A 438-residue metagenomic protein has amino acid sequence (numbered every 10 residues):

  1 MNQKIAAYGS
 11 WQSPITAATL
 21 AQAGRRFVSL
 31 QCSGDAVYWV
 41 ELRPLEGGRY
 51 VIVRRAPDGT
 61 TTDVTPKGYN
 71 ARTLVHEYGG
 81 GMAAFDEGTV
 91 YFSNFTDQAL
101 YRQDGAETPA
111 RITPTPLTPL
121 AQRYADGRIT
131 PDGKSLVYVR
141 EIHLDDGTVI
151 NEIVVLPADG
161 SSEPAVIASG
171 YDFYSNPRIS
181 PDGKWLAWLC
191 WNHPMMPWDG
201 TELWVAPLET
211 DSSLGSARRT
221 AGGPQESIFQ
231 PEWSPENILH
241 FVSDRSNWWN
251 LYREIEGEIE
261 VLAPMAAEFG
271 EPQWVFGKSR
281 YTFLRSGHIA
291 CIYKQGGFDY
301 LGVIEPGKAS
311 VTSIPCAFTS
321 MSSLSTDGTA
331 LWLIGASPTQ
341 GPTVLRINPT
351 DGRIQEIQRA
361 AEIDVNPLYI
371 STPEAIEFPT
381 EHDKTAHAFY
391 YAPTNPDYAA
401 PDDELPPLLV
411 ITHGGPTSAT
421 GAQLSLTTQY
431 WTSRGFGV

Functional and structural regions predicted by a protein language model:
N2-A7, K278-E362: N-terminal targeting or regulatory segments adjacent to alpha/beta-hydrolase or S9 domains
I5-R55, R72-M82: Beta-strand-rich domains and repeat architectures in extracellular enzymes and scaffolds, especially beta-propellers
P14-A21, T62-T73, A110-T118, E163-A168 (+4 more regions): A short beta-strand motif characteristic of beta-propeller blades
A23-D35, N70-V90, P119-S135, G170-L186 (+7 more regions): Conserved beta-propeller blade repeats
V37, Y50-I52, A83, Q98-R102 (+12 more regions): Hydrophobic beta-strand positions in blades of beta-propellers and related beta-sheet-rich domains
E41-V51, A71-E77, F92-L100, P116-Y124 (+10 more regions): A flexible loop/linker signature enriched in serine peptidases of the S9 family
A56-G59, D104-T108, P157-G160, L208-D211 (+3 more regions): Short loop/turn segments that connect beta-strands within beta-propeller blades
E232, E236, S322-V438: Serine-hydrolase catalytic core recognition
